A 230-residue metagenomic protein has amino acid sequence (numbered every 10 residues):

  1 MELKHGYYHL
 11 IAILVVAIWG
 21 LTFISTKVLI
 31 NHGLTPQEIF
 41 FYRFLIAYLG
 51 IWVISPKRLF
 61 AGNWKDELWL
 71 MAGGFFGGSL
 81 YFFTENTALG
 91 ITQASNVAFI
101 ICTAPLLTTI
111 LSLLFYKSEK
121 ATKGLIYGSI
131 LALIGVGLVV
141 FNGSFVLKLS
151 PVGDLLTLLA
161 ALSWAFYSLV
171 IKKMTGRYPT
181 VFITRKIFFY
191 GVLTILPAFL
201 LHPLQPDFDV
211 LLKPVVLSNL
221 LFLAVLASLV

Functional and structural regions predicted by a protein language model:
M1-E38, Y42, F75, L147-G176 (+1 more regions): Glycine-/small-residue-enriched transmembrane alpha-helix faces in small-molecule transporters and effluxers
A12-I13, K65-G74, K120-L133, G153-D154 (+1 more regions): Cytoplasmic-side transmembrane-helix entry/capping segments in multi-pass membrane proteins
V16-G20, G73-F82, A104-P105, V140 (+2 more regions): Transmembrane alpha-helical core positions of polytopic small-molecule transporters
A17, T22, I46-G50, I100-F115 (+4 more regions): Alpha-helical transmembrane segments of compact multi-pass small-molecule transporters, enriched in specific families
T22-F23, W52-I101, I134-L138, A224-V230: Specific transmembrane alpha-helical segments of multi-pass solute transporters/efflux pumps, especially DMT/EamA
I24-P36, N86-G90, L138-V152, L200-N219: Membrane-interface helix termini and inter-helical loops of multi-pass transporters
E38-Y48, G77, N86-G124, A160: Specific alpha-helical transmembrane segments that line the substrate/conduction pathway and gating interfaces
I51, M71, L111, A121-N142 (+1 more regions): Hydrophobic transmembrane alpha-helices of multi-pass small-molecule transport proteins
